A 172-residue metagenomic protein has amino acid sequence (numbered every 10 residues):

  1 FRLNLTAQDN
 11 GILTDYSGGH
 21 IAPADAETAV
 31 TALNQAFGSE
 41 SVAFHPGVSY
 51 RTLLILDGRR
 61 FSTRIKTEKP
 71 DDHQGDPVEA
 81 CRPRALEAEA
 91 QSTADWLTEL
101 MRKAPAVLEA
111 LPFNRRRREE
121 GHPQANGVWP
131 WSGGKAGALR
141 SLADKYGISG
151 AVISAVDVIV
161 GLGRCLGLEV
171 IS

Functional and structural regions predicted by a protein language model:
F1-S172: Feature captures the catalytic ectodomains and active-site-proximal regions of enzymes that hydrolyze or transfer
